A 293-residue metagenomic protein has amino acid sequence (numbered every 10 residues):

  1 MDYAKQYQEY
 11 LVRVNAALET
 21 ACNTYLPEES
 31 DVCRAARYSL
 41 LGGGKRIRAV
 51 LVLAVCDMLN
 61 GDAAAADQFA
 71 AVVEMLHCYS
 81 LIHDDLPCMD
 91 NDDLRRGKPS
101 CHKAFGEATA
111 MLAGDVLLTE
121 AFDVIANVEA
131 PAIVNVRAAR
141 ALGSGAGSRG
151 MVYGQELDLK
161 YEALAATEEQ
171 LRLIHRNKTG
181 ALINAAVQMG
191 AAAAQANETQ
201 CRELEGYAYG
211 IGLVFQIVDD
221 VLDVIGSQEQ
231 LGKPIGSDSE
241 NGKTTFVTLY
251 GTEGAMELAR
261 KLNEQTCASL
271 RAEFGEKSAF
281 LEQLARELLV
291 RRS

Functional and structural regions predicted by a protein language model:
M1-C22: N-terminal amphipathic/basic leader segments beginning at the initiator methionine
V12, C22, L26-S269, K277-L289: Mg2+-dependent prenyl diphosphate-binding active-site environment of isoprenoid biosynthetic enzymes
